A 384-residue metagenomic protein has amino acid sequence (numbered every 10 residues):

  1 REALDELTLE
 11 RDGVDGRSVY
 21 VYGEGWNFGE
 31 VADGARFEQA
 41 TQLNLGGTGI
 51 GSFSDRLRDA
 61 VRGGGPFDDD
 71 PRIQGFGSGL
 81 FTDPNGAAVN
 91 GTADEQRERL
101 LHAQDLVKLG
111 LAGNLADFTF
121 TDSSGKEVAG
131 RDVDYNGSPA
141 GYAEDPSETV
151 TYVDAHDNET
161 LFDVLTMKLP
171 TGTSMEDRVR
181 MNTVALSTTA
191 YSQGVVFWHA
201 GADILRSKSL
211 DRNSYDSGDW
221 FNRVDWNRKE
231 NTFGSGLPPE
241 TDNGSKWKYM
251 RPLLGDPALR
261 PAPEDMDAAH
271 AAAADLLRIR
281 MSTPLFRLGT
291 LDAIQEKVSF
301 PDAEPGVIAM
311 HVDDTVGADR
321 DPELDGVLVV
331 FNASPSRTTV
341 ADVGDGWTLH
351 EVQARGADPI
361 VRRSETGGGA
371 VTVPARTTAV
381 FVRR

Functional and structural regions predicted by a protein language model:
R1-E2, V14: Hydrophobic, small-residue-rich alpha-helical packing segments that form membrane-like cores
E2-L9, H311-D313: Short, well-ordered amphipathic alpha-helices
G16-W220: Conserved alpha/beta catalytic core and glycan-binding cleft of carbohydrate-active enzymes
G25, F331-A333, R383: Residues immediately flanking
G130-L328, A333-V340: Loop/helix patches that line or flank the sugar-binding groove of alpha-linked glycan CAZymes
S336-R355: Beta-strand-rich binding/interaction modules
E351-G367: Solvent-exposed beta-strand/loop surfaces of large extracellular or lumenal domains
S364-R384: C-terminal beta-strand-rich structural cap/linker in extracellular carbohydrate-active enzymes
